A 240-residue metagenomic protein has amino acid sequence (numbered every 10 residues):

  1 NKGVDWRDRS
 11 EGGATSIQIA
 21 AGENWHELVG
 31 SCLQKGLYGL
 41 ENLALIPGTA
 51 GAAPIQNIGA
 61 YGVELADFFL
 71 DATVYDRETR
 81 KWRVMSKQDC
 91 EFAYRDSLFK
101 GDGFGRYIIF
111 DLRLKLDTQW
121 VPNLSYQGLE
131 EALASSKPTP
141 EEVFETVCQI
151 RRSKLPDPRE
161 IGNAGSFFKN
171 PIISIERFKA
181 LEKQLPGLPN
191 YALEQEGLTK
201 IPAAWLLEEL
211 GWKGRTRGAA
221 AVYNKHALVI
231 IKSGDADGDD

Functional and structural regions predicted by a protein language model:
N1-T79: Anion-binding (especially nucleotide phosphate/pyrophosphate-binding) glycine-rich loop and adjoining beta-alpha core
L37, D239-D240: Beta-rich strand-turn-strand
W82-D239: Phosphate/pyrophosphate- and phosphate-bearing ligand-binding catalytic cores of soluble enzymes
